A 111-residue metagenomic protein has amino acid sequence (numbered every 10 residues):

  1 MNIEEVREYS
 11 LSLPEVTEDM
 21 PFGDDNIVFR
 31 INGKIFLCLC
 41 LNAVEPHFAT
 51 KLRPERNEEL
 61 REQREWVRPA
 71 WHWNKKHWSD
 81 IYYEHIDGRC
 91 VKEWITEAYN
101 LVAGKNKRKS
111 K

Functional and structural regions predicted by a protein language model:
M1-K111: Charge-dense, helix-prone N-terminal extensions
